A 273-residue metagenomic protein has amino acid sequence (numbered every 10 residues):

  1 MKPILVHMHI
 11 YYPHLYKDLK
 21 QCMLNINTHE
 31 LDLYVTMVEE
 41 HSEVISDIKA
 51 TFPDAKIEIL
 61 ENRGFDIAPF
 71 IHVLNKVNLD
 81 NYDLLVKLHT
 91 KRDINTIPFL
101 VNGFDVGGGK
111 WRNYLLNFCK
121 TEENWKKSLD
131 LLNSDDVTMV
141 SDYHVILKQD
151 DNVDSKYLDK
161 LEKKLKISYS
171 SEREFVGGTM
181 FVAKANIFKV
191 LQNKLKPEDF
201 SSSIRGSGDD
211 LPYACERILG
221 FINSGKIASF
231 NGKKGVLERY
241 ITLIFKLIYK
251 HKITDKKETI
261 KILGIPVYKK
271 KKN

Functional and structural regions predicted by a protein language model:
M1-I248, T254-D255, P266: ER/Golgi luminal nucleotide-sugar-dependent glycosyltransferases, focusing on the catalytic module
M1-K2, K271-N273: Short, Lys/Arg-enriched, disordered terminal segments
K257-K261, Y268-K270: Short linear proline/tyrosine/threonine-rich motifs used for host-factor recruitment and membrane trafficking/assembly
